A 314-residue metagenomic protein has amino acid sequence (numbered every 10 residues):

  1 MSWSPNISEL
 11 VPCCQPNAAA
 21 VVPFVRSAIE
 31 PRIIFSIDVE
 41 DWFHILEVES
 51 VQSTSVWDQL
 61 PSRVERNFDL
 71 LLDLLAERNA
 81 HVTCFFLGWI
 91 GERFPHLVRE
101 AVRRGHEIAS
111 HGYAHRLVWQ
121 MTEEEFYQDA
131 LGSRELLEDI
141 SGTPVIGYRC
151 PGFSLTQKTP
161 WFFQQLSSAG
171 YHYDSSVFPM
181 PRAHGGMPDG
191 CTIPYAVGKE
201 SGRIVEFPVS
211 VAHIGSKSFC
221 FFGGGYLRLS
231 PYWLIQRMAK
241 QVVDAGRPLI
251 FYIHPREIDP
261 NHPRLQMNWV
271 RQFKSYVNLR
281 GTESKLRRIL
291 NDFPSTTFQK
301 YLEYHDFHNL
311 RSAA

Functional and structural regions predicted by a protein language model:
W3-S4, L10-V25, T143-P144, C150-R247 (+1 more regions): Active-site-adjacent pocket scaffolds in enzyme catalytic domains
V21-E107: Active-site beta->alpha N-cap acidic-glycine motif
S36-V39, A109, R149, Y252: Generic enzyme active-site microenvironment
W42-E47, G215-K217, P260-L265: Short acidic/His/Gly/Ser-rich catalytic and metal-binding motifs that mark active-site loops of diverse hydrolases
T54-S62, F85-L87, A114-F126, P151-S154 (+2 more regions): The substrate-binding groove and active-site-proximal loops of carbohydrate-active enzymes, especially glycoside
F68-L72, P95-R99, Y127-R134, F163 (+2 more regions): Generic structural signal for well-ordered alpha-helices, preferentially at hydrophobic/aromatic core positions
E77, L229-A314: C-terminal domain-boundary segment and adjacent tail
R78-T159, Y171, S176-A183, G202-R203 (+1 more regions): Metal-dependent polysaccharide deacetylase catalytic core of the NodB/CE4 family, i.e., the active-site-bearing domain
